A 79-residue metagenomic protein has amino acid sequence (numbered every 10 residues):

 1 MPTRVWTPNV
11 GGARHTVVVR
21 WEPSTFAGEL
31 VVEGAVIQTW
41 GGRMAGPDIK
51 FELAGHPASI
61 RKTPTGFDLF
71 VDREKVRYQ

Functional and structural regions predicted by a protein language model:
M1-Q79: Cysteine-centric segments in proteins
